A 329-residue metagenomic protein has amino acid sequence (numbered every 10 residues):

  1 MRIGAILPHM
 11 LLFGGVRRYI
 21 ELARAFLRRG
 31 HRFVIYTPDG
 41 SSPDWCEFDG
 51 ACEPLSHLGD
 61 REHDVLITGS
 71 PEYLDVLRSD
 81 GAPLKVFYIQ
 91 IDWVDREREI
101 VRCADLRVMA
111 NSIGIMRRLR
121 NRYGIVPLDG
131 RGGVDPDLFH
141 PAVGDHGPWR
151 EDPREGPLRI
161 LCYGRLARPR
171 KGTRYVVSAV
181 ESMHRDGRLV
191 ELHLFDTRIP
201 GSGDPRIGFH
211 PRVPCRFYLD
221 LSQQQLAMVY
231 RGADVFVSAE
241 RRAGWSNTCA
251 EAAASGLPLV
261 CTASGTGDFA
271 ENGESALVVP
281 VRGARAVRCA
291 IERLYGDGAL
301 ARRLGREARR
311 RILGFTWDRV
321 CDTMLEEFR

Functional and structural regions predicted by a protein language model:
D95-I100, N121, V134-G156: Acidic anion/phosphate-binding donor-loop and adjacent secondary structure in glycosyltransferase catalytic cores
M109-A110, R150-K171, V177-E181: Conserved donor-binding/catalytic core segment of Leloir-type glycosyltransferases
D204-Q224: Nucleotide-activated donor-binding/catalytic signature segment of Leloir-type glycosyltransferases, i.e., the conserved
M228-A233: Short alpha-helical donor nucleotide-sugar binding micro-motif in glycosyltransferases
R241: Aromatic "clamp/platform" in nucleotide-sugar-dependent glycosyltransferases that forms part of the donor/acceptor
P258-C261: Short hydrophobic beta-strand element within catalytic cores of glycosyltransferases and related nucleotide-activated
N272-G273, L277-A284, R293-G298: Conserved acidic donor-binding segment of nucleotide-sugar-dependent glycosyltransferases
A286, R293, L300-G314: A short, well-ordered alpha-helix in the C-terminal region of glycosyltransferases
